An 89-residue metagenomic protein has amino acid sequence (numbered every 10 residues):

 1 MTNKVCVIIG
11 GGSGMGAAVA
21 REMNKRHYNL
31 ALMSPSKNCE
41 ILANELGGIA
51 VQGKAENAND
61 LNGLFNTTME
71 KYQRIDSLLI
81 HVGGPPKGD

Functional and structural regions predicted by a protein language model:
G12-S13: Conserved glycine-rich cofactor-binding loop
G16-A17: N-terminal Rossmann-fold NAD(P) dinucleotide-binding loop
M23: Aromatic pocket-lining residues of Rossmann-like dinucleotide-binding sites
R26-L42: Conserved glycine-rich Rossmann-like NAD(P)H-binding loop of the short-chain dehydrogenase/reductase
C39, L61-T68: A conserved hydrophobic alpha-helix of the Rossmann-fold in NAD(P)-dependent oxidoreductases
E45-N59: Rossmann-fold cofactor-recognition segment
N62, G84-D89: Conserved mid-core segment of classical short-chain dehydrogenase/reductases
T67-I80, P86-K87: A glycine-rich helix->loop->beta "capping" turn within Rossmann-like NAD(P)(H)-dependent oxidoreductase domains
